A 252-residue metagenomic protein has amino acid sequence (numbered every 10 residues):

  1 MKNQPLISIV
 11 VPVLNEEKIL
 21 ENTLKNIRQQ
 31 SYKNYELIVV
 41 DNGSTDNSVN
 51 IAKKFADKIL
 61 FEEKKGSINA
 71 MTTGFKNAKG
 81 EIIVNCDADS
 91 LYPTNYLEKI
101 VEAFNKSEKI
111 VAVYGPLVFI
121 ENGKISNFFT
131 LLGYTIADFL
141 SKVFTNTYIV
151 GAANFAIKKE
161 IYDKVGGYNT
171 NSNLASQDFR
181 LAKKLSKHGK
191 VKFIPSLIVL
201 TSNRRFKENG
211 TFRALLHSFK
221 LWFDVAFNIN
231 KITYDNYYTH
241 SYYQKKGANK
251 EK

Functional and structural regions predicted by a protein language model:
M1-N26: N-proximal low-complexity "stem/linker" segments adjacent to membrane-targeting elements
K25-N34: Short, acidic, metal-binding catalytic loop of nucleotide-sugar glycosyltransferases
N26, D41-V49, S90: A conserved acidic beta->alpha catalytic loop
E62-A78: Glycine-rich, basic loop-to-helix element that forms the pyrophosphate-binding segment of sugar-nucleotide handling
I83: Short aromatic/hydrophobic "clamp" motif used to bind/position activated sugar donors
N95-I125: Conserved donor NDP-sugar-binding/catalytic core segment of glycosyltransferases
F119-N127, D138-A156: A recurrent flexible, glycine/aromatic-enriched loop bordering the glycosyltransferase active site that acts as
L174-L181: Acidic donor-binding loop at a coil-to-helix junction in glycosyltransferase catalytic cores that engages
